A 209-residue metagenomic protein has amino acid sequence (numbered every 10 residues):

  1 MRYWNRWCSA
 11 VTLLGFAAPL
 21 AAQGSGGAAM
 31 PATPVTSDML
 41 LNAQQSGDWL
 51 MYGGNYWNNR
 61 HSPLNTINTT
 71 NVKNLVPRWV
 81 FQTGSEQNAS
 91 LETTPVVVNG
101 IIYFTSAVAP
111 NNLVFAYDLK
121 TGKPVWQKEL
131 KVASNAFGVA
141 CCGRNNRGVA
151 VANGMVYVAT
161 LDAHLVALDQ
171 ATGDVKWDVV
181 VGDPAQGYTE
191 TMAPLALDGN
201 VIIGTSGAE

Functional and structural regions predicted by a protein language model:
M1-V11: Bacterial N-terminal signal peptides that target proteins for export
A17-P19: N-terminal signal peptide c-region/cleavage motif recognized by signal peptidases
G24-S85, K123-G138, D174-D183: Aromatic (tryptophan-biased) beta-strands that constitute blades/sheets of beta-rich domains
T33-S37, N99, G187-T189: Short alpha-helical segments and helix-capping/turn motifs at coil-helix boundaries
L50-G53, N88-L113, G138-H164, T189-E209: Repeat-blade elements of multi-bladed beta-propeller folds
N68-N71, D118, D169: Structural recognition of the beta-propeller blade-terminating site
L75, N112-F115, T121-G122, N200: N-terminal export/assembly segments and adjacent metallocofactor-ligating motifs of anaerobic energy-metabolism
L113, H164-K176: Mature extracytoplasmic enzyme cores
